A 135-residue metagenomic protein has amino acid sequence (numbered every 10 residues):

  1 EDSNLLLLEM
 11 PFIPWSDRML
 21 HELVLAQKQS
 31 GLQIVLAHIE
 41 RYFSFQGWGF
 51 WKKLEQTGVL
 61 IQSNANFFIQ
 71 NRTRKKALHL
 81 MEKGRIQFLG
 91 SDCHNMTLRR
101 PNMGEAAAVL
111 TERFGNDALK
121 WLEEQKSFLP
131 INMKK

Functional and structural regions predicted by a protein language model:
E1-Q62: Extended substrate/RNA-proximal surfaces in nucleic-acid metabolism proteins
S3, T57, G84-R85, D117: A short helix-to-beta-strand connector/capping loop
L20-V24, G47-K53, R72-M81, M103-A106: Charged helix-capping and loop-helix junction motifs
E22-L25, Q29, K52-Q56, E82 (+4 more regions): Replace "anionic and nucleotidyl ligands
E40-F45, F68-N71, H94-R99: Active-site environment of divalent metal-dependent phosphoester hydrolases
L60-S63, F68-Q70: Aromatic-anchored helix/helix-loop segment that forms the rim or "lid" of small-molecule/cofactor binding pockets
R85-P101: Short acidic/histidine-rich active-site segments
M103-K135: Mid-to-C-terminal alpha-helical segments outside catalytic/metal-binding sites
